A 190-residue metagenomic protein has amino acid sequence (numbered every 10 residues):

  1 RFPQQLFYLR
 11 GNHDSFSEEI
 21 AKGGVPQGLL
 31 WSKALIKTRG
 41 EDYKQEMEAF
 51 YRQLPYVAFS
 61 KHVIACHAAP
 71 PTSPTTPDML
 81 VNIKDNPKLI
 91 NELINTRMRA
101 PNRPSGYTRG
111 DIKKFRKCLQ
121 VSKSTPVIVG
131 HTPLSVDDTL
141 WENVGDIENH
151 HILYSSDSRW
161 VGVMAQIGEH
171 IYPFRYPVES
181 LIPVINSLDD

Functional and structural regions predicted by a protein language model:
R1-D190: Feature recognizes metal-dependent phosphohydrolase scaffolds
